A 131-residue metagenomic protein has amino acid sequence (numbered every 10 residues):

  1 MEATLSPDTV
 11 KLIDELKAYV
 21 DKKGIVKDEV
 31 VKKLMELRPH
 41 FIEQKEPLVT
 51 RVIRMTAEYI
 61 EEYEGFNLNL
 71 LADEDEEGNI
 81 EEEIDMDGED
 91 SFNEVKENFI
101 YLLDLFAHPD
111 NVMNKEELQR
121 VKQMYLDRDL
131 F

Functional and structural regions predicted by a protein language model:
E2-I42, P47-F131: C-terminal-biased regions
